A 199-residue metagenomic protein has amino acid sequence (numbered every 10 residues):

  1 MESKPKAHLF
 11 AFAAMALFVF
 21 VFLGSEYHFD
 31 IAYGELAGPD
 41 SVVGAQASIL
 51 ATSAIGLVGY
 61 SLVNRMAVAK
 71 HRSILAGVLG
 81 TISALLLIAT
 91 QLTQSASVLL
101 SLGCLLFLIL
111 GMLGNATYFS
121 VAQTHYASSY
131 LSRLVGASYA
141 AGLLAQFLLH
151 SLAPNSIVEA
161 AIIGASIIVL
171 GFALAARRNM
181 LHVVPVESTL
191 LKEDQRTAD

Functional and structural regions predicted by a protein language model:
E2-Q46, R196-D199: Pair of pore-lining "gating" transmembrane helices in MFS-fold secondary transporters
V43-R65: Central cavity-lining transmembrane alpha-helices of secondary-active solute carriers, predominantly the Major
N64-L79: Cytoplasmic membrane-interface "Motif A"-like loop-to-helix N-cap segments of 12-TM Major Facilitator Superfamily
V78-S95: C-terminal ends and interior cores of transmembrane alpha-helices in multi-pass membrane transporters/permeases
A96-G114: Hydrophobic core of transmembrane alpha-helices in multi-pass small-molecule transporters, especially MFS/SLC-type
L110-Y126: Intracellular juxtamembrane helix-capping segments at the cytosolic ends of symmetry-related transmembrane helices
G114, Y126-A153: Glycine-rich segments within core transmembrane alpha-helices of 12-TM secondary carriers
V158-N179: Symmetry-related core transmembrane helices of the 12-TM Major Facilitator Superfamily/SLC fold
